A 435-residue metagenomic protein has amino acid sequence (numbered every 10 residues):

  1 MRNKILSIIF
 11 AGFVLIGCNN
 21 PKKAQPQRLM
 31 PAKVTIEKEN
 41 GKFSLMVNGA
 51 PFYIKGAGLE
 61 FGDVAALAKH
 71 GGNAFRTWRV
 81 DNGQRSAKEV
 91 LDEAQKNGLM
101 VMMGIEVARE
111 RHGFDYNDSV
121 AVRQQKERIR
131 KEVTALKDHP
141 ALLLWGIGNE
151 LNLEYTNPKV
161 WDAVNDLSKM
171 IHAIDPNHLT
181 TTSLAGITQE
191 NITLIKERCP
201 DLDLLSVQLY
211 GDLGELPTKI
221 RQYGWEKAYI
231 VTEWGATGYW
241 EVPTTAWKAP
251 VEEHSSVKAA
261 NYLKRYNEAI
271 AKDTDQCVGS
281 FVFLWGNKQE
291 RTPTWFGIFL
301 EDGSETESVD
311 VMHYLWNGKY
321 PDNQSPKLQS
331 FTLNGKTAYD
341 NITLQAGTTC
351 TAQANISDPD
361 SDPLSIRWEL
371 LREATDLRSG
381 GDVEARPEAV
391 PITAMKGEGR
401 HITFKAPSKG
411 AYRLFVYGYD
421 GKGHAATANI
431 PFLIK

Functional and structural regions predicted by a protein language model:
I16-G17: C-terminal motif of bacterial Sec signal peptides marking the signal peptidase cleavage site
P26, E39, V47, P51-I54 (+3 more regions): Substrate-binding clefts and catalytic carboxylate motifs of secreted carbohydrate-active enzymes
E37-E39, M46-L202, E215, W225 (+3 more regions): Active-site mouth of glycoside hydrolases
G186-T245: Aromatic- and acid-rich polysaccharide-binding/catalytic face of secreted or lumenal carbohydrate-active enzymes
I402-S408: Residue-level recognition of secondary-structure-to-loop junctions
G410-L414: Exposed beta-strand face motif in extracellular beta-rich ectodomains
A428-I434: C-terminal edge beta-strand
